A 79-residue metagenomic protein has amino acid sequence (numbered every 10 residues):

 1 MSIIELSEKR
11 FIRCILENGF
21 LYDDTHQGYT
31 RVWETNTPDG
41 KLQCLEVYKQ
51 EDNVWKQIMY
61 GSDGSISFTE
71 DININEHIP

Functional and structural regions predicted by a protein language model:
M1-S2, N75-P79: Short intrinsically disordered terminal tails
S2-T25: Negatively charged, low-complexity tracts enriched in Asp/Glu with abundant Ser/Thr
I4, K9, G64-D71: Serine/proline-rich low-complexity intrinsically disordered segments, especially terminal tails, linkers
G19-T69: Acidic, low-complexity, intrinsically disordered interaction modules
